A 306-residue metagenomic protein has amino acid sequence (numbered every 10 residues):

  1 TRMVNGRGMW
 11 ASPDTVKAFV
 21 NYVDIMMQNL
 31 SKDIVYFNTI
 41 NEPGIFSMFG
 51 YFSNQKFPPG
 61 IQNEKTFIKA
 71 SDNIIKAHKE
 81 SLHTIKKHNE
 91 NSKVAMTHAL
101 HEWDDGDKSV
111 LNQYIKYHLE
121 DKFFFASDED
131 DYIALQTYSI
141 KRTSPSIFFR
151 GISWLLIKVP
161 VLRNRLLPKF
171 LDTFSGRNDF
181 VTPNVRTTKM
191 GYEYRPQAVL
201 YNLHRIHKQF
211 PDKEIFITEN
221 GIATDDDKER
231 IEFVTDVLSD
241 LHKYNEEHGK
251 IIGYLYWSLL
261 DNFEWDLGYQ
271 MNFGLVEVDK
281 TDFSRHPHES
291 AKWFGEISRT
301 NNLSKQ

Functional and structural regions predicted by a protein language model:
T1-Q306: Non-catalytic scaffold segments within catalytic domains of secreted glycoside hydrolases
